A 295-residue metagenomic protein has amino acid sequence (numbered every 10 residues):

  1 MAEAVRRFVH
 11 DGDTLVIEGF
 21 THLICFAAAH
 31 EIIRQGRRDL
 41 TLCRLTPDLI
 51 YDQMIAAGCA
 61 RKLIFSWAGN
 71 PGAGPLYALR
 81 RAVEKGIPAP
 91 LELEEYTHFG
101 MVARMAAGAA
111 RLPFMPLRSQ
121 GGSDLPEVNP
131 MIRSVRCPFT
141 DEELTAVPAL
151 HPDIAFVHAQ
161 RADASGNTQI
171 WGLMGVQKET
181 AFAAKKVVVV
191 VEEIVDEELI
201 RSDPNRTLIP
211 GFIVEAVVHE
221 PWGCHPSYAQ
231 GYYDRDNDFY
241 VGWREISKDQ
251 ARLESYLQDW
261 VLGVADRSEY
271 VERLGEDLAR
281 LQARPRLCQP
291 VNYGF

Functional and structural regions predicted by a protein language model:
M1-F295: Conserved alpha/beta enzyme-core scaffold
